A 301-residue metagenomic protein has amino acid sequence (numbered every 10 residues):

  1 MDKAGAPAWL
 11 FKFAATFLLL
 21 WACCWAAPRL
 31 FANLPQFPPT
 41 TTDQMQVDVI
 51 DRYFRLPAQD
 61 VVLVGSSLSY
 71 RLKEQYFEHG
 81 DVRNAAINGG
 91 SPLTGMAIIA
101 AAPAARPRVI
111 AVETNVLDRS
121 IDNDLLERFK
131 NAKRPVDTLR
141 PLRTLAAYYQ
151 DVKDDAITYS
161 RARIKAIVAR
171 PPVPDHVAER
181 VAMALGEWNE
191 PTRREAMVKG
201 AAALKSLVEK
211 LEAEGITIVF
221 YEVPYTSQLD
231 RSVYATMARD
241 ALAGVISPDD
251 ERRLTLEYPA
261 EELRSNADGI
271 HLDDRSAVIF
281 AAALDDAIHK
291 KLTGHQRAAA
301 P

Functional and structural regions predicted by a protein language model:
A8-A32: Hydrophobic membrane-insertion alpha-helices, especially the h-region of bacterial N-terminal signal peptides
W9, R264-P301: Histidine-centered active-site loop/cap adjacent to the catalytic His in serine esterases/O-acetyl transfer systems
A27-I98: Membrane/wall-proximal cationic-aromatic binding patches
L68-T144: Membrane-embedded segments
T94-A97, D137-R140, T144, K199 (+4 more regions): Extracytoplasmic/secreted proteins, especially bacterial periplasmic and envelope-associated proteins
A101-A105, E113, L145-Y148, V152 (+2 more regions): Structured segments of extracytoplasmic/periplasmic soluble domains in secreted or envelope-associated proteins
R108-I121, P172-Y258: Conserved, well-ordered alpha-helix/loop/beta-strand core segments that scaffold catalytic motifs
N123-E214, A299: Secreted/periplasmic serine-hydrolase-like ester/acetyl group-modifying domain
